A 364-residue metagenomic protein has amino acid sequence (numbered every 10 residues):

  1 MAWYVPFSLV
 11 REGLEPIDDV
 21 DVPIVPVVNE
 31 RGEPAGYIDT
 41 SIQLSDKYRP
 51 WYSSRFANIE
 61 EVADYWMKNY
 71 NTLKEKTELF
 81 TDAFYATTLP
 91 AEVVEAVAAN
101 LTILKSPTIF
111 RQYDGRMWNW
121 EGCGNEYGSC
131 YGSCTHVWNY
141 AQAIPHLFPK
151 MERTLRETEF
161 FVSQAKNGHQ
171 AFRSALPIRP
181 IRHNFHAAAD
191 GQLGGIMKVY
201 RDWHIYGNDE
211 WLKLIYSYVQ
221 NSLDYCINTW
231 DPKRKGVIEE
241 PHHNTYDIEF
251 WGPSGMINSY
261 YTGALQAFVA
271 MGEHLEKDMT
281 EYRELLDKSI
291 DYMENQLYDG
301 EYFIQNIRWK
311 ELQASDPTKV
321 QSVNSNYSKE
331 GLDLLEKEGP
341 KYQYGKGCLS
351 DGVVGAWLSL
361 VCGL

Functional and structural regions predicted by a protein language model:
M1: Extended, loop-rich substrate-binding clefts of extracytoplasmic carbohydrate-active enzymes
Y4-P6, V10-D18, E30-P34, S41-W230 (+5 more regions): Substrate-binding groove/exosite segments of carbohydrate-active enzymes
V20-P23: A short beta-strand-loop micro-motif that forms or neighbors metal/cofactor- and ligand-binding patches at active-site
E78, D82-M117, K277-K310, E330-D333 (+1 more regions): Non-catalytic carbohydrate-binding regions of carbohydrate-active enzymes
I205-N208, M256-T262, V320-S328: Short, highly charged low-complexity linear segments
D224, R234-Y302, I307-D316: Hydrophobic, small-residue-rich alpha-helical packing segments that form membrane-like cores
M293-L364: Polar, glycine-rich mid-to-C-terminal structural blocks that act as macromolecule-binding/assembly scaffolds
